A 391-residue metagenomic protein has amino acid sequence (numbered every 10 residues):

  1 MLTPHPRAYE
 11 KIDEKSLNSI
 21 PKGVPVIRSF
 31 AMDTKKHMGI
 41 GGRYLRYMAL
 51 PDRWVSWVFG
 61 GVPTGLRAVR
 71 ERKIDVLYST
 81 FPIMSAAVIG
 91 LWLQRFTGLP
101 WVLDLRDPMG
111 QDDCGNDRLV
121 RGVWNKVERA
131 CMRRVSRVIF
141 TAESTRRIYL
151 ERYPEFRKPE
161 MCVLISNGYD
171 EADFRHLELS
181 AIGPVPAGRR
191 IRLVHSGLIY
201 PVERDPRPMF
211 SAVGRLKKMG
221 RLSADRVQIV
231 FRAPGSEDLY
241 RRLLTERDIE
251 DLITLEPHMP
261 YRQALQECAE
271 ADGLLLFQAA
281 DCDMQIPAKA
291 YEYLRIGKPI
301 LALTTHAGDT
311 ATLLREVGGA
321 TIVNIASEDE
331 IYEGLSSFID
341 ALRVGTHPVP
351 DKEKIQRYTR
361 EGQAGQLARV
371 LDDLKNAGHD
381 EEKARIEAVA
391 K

Functional and structural regions predicted by a protein language model:
M1-P63, R67-V69: A conserved catalytic-core segment of Leloir-type glycosyltransferases
R7, Q111, N125, C131-M161: A short, active-site helix/loop in glycosyltransferases that binds the activated sugar's phosphate group
T97-V102, G110-A130, E171: Nucleotide-sugar donor phosphate/pyrophosphate-binding loop at the beta->alpha transition of glycosyltransferases
S144, I165-G168: Carbohydrate-associated surface elements
G168-V185, R189: Acidic anion/phosphate-binding donor-loop and adjacent secondary structure in glycosyltransferase catalytic cores
P184-E203, F210-V213, Q363: Conserved donor-binding/catalytic core segment of Leloir-type glycosyltransferases
Y200, R204-R207, P260-Q266, L274-Y291 (+2 more regions): Nucleotide-sugar-dependent
R221-Q263: Nucleotide-activated donor-binding/catalytic signature segment of Leloir-type glycosyltransferases, i.e., the conserved
